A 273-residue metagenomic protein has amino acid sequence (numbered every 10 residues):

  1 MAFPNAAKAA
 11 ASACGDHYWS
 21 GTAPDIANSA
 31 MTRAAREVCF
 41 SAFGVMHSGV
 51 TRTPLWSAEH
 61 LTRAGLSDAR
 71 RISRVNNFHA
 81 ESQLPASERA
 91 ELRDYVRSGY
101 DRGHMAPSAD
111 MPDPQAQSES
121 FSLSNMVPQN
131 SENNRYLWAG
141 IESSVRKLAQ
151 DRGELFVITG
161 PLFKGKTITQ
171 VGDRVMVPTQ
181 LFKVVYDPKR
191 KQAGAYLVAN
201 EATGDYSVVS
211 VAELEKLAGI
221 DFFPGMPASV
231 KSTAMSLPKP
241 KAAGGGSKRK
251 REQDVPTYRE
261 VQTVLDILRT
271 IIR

Functional and structural regions predicted by a protein language model:
M1-R273: Domain-level detector for secreted/extracellular nuclease and nuclease-toxin modules, and for the ENPP-like C-terminal
